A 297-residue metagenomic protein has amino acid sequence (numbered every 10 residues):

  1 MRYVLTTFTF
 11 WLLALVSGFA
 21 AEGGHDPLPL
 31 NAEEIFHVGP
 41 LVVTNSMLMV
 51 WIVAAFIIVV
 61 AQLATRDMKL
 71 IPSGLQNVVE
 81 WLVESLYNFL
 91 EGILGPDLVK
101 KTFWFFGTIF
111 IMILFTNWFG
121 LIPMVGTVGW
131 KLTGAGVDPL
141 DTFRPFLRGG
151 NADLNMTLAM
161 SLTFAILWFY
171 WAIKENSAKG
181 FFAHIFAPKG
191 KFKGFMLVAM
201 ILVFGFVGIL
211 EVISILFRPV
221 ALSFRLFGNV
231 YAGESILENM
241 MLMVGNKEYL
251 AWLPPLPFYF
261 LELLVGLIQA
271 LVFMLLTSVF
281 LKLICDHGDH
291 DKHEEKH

Functional and structural regions predicted by a protein language model:
R2-T6, V16-H297: Selective transmembrane helix interface/packing segments
L13: A long, glycine-enriched binding/interface module in the latter
